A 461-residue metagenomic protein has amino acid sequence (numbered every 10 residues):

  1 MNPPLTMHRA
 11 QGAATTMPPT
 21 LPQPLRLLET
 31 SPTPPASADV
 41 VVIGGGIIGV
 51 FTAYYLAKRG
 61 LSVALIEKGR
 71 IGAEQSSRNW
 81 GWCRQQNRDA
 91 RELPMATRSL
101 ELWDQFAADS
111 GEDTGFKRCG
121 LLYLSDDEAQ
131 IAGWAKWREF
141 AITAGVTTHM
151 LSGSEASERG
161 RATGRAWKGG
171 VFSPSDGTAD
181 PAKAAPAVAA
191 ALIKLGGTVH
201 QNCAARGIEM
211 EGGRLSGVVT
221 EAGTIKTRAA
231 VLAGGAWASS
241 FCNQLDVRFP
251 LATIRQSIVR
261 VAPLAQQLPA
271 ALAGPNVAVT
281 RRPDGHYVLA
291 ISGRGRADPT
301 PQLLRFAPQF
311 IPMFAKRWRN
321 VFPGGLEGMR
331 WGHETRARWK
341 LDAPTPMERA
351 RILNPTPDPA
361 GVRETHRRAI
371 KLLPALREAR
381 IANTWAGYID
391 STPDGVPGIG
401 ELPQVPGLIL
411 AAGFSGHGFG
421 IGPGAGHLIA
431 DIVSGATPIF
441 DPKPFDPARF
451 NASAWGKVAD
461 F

Functional and structural regions predicted by a protein language model:
M1-V40, K58-R59, W455-V458: Extreme N-terminal leader/targeting segments of oxidoreductases
P3-L21, Q105, K117, D126-Q201 (+3 more regions): Flavin (FAD/FMN) cofactor-binding and adjacent substrate-gating region of FAD-dependent oxidoreductase domains
G44-G46, K68: Glycine-rich Rossmann-fold phosphate-binding loop(s) that bind the pyrophosphate of adenine dinucleotide cofactors
F51, I208-T335, E348-P359, E364-L372 (+1 more regions): Flavin-dependent oxidoreductases
A57-S77: Glycine-rich FAD pyrophosphate-binding loop
G81-R159, N276-V279, H286-G324, D460: Dinucleotide-binding Rossmann-like beta1-alpha1 core, especially the glycine-rich loop that anchors the ADP
G332-G456: C-terminal catalytic lobe of FAD-dependent flavoproteins
